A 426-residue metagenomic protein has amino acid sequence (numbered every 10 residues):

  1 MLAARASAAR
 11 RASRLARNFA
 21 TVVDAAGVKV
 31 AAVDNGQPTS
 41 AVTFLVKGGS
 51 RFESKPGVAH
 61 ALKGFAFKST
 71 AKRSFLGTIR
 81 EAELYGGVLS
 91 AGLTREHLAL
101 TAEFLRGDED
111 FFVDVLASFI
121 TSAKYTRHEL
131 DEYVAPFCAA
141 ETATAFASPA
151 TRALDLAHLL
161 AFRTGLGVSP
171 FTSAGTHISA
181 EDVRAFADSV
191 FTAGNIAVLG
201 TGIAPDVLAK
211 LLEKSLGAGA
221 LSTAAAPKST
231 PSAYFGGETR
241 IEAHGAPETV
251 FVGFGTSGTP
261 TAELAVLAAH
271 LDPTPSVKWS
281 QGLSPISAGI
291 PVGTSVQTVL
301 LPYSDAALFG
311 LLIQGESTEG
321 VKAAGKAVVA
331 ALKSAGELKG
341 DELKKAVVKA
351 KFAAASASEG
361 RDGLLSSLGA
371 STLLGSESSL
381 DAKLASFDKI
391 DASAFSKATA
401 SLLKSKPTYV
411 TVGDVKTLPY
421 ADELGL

Functional and structural regions predicted by a protein language model:
M1-R80, R184-G289, P407-L426: His/Glu-rich zincin catalytic helix
L2-R5, A71, F75-P231, I290-L426: Charge-rich, well-structured scaffold segments of protease-associated domains
